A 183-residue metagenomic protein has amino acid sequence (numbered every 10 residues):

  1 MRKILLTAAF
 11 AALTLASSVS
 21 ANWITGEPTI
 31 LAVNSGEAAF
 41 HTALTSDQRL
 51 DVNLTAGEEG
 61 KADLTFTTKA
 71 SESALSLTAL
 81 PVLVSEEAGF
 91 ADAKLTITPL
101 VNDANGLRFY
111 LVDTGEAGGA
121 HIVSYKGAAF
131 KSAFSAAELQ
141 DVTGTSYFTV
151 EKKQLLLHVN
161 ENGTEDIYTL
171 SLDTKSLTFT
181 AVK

Functional and structural regions predicted by a protein language model:
M1-I4: Positively charged n-region of N-terminal signal peptides that target proteins for export
L6-A11: Sec-dependent N-terminal signal peptides
A16-S18: N-terminal signal peptide c-region/cleavage motif recognized by signal peptidases
A21-A39, L44, L54-E59, Y125-K183: Acidic, small-residue rich beta-repeat scaffolds with periodic aromatic anchors
R49, N105-Y110, K152-L156: Entry beta-strands of beta-propeller and related beta-repeat scaffolds
D63-A74: Beta-propeller domains
S73-F90: Surface-exposed loop and turn segments in beta-propeller and other repeat-based domains that flank or scaffold
T96-S135: Long, charged/polar, surface-exposed segments that mediate recognition or autoinhibition
